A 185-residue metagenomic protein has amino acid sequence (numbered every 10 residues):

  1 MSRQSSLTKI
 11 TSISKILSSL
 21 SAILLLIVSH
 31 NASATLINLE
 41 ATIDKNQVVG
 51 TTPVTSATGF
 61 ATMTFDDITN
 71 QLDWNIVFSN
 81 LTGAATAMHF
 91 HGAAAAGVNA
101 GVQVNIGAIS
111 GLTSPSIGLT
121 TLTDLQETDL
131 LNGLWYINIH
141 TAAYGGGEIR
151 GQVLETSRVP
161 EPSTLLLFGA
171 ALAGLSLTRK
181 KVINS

Functional and structural regions predicted by a protein language model:
S2, H30-M88, G92-R158: Metal-centered catalytic cores of metalloenzymes
R3-S19: Bacterial N-terminal signal peptides that target proteins for export
T8, S14, H30, T178-K180: Generic cytosolic/nucleocytoplasmic N-terminal low-complexity/intrinsically disordered segments
K9-S12, A22, S56, T121 (+1 more regions): N-terminal compositionally biased, intrinsically disordered segments and leader/signal-like regions
S18-I27: Bacterial N-terminal signal peptides
P160-R179: A short, hydrophobic C-terminal helix/tail in secreted or cell-surface proteins
K181-S185: Short, charged juxtamembrane terminal tails flanking transmembrane helices
